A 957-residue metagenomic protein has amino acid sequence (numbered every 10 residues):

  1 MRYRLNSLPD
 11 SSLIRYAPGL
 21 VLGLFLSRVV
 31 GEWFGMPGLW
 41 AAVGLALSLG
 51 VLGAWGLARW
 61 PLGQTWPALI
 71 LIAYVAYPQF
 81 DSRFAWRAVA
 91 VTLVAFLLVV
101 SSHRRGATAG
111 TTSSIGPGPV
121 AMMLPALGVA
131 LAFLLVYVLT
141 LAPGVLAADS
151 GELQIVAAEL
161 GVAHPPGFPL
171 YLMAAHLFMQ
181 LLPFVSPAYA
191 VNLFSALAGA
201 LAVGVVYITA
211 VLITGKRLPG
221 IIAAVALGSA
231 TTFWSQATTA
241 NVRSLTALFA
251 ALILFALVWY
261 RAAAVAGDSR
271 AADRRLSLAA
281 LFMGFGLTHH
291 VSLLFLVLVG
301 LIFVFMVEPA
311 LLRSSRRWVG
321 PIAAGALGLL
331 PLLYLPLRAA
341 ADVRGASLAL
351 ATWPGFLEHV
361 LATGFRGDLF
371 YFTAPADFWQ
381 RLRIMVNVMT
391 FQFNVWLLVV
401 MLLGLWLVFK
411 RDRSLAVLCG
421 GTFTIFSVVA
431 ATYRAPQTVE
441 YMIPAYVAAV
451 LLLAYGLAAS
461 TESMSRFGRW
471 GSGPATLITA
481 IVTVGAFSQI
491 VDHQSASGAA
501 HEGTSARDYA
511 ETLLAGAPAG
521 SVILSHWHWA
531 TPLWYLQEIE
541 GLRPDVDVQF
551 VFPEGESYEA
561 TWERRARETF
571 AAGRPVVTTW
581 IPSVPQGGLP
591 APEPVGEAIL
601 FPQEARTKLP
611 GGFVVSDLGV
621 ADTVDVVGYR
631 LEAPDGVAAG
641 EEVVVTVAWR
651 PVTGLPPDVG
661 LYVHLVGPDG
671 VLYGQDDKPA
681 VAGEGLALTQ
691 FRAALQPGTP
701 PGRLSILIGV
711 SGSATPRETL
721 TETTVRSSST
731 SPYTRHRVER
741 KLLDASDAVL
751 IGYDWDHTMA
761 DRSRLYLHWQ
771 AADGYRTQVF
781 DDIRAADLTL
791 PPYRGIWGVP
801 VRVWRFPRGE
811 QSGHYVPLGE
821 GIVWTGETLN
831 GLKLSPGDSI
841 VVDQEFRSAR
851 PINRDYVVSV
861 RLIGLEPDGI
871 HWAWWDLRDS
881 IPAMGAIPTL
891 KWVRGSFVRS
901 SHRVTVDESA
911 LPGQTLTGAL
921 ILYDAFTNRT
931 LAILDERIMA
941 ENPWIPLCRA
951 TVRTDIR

Functional and structural regions predicted by a protein language model:
P18-L22, F409-D412, Y455-D492: Signature aromatic-anchored transmembrane alpha helix within multi-pass, membrane-resident enzymes that catalyze glycan
S27-A41, I72-F84, L172, F184-N192 (+6 more regions): Aromatic- and kink-enriched transmembrane "portal" helix at the membrane-lumen/periplasm boundary that abuts
G50-A58, L193-T214, L252-A256, L451-Y455: Transmembrane-helix motifs of polytopic, lipid-linked glycan transferases
A54-Q64, V211-R217, I253-L278, F285 (+1 more regions): Membrane-interface transmembrane helices that cradle and orient dolichyl/undecaprenyl
L57-L71, V206-S229, L248, A266-R270 (+3 more regions): Transmembrane-helix signature of polytopic, membrane-embedded enzymes that assemble or transfer cell-envelope glycans
I70-F80, V156-E159, A223-G228, A251 (+2 more regions): Membrane-interface alpha helices of multi-pass inner-membrane proteins
R243, L294, L301-R411: Transmembrane-lumen/periplasm boundary regions of multi-pass, lipid-linked membrane glycan transferases
E511-W534, E540-R957: C-terminal luminal/periplasmic domains and tails of membrane-associated envelope-modifying transferases
